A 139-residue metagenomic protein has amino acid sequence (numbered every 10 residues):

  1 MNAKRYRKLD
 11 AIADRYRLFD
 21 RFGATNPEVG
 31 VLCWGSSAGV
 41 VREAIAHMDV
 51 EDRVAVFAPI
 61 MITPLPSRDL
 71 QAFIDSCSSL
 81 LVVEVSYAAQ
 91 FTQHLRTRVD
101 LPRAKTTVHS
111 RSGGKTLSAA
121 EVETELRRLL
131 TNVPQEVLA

Functional and structural regions predicted by a protein language model:
M1-D20: Conformationally flexible catalytic loops at phosphate/diphosphate-handling active centers
A24-V31: A short, charged/proline- and glycine-enriched loop that marks the coil->beta-strand transition at the N-terminal
P27, C77-S78: Short, well-ordered alpha-helix to beta-strand connector turns
C33-S36, A58-M61, I74, V83-Y87 (+2 more regions): Active-site proximal loops enriched in glycine and acidic residues that flank catalytic Cys/His/Asp and coordinate
S36-F73: Generic long, charged, amphipathic alpha-helical segments
V50, P66-S76, V85, T92 (+1 more regions): Feature captures the catalytic cores and cofactor-binding loops of soluble hydro-lyases/lyases that act on carboxylate
L80, E84-A139: Peripheral docking tails and interdomain loops at the edges of cofactor- or intermediate-handling domains
